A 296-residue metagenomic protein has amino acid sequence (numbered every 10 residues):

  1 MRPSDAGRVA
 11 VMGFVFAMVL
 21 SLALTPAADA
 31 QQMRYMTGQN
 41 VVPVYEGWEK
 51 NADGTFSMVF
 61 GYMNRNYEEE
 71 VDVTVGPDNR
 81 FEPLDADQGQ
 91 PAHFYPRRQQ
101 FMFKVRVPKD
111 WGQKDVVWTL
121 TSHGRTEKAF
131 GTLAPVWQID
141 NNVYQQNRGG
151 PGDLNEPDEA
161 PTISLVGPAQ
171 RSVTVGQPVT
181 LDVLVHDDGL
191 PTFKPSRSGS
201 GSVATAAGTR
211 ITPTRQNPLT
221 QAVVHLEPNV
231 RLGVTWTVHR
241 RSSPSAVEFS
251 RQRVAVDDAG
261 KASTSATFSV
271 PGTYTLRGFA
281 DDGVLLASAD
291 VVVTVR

Functional and structural regions predicted by a protein language model:
A10-A23: Bacterial N-terminal signal peptides
M36-Q39, N142-I163: Proline/serine/threonine-rich low-complexity linkers at boundaries of modular beta-sandwich domains
Y45-G47, P168-V173: Short beta-strand segments of immunoglobulin-like
K50, V256, S263-V270: Residue-level recognition of secondary-structure-to-loop junctions
P91-A92, G201-S263: Low-complexity "stalk/linker" and mucin-like segments enriched in Ser/Thr/Pro/Ala/Gly
D281-L285: Short, solvent-exposed loop/turn segments at the edges of extracellular beta-sandwich modules
A287-V295: C-terminal edge beta-strand
